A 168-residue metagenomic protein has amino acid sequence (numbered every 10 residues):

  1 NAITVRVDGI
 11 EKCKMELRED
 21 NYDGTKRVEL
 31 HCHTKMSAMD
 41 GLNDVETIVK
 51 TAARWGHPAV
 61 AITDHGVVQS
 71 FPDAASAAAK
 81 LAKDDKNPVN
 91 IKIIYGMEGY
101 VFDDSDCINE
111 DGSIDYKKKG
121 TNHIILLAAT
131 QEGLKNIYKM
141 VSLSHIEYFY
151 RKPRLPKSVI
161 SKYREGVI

Functional and structural regions predicted by a protein language model:
N1-I168: Phosphodiester-processing cores and adjacent nucleic acid-binding clamps
